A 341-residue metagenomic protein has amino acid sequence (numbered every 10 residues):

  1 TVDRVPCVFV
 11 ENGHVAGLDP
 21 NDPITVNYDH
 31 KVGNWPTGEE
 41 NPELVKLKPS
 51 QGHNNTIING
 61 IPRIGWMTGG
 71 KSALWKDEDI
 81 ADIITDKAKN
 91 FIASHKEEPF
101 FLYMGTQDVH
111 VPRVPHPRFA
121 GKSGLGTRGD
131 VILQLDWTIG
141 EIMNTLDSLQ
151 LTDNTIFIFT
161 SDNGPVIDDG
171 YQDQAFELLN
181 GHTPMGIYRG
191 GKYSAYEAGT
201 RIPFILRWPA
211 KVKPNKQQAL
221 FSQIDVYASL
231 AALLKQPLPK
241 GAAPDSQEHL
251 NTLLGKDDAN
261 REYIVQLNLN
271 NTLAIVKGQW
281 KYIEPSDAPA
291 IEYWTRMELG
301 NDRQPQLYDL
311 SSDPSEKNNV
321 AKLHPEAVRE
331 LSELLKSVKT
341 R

Functional and structural regions predicted by a protein language model:
T1-G70, Y263: Catalytic-site neighborhoods of secreted/periplasmic enzymes that process anionic sulfate/phosphate groups
T1-R4, A16-L18, P165-D173, E177-A195 (+4 more regions): C-terminal cap/loop subdomain of S1 sulfatases and analogous C-terminal strand-loop tails that border
D3-P6, I83-V131, V166-D168, Q172-A175: Active-site His/acidic residue clusters
P62-A73, P117-K122, R207-K211, S311-E316: Short glycine/proline-rich turn/loop motifs
D82-D86, L133-G140, F221-A228, P244-Q247 (+4 more regions): A structural signal for well-ordered alpha-helical segments within the folded catalytic domains of diverse enzymes
H95-L102, L151-F157, R201, A259-E262 (+1 more regions): Loop/turn elements at helix/coil->beta-strand transitions in domains of secreted/extracellular proteins
P99-G105, I132, I139, I156-S161 (+4 more regions): Beta-strand elements within well-structured catalytic alpha/beta cores of enzymes that handle phosphate/sulfate esters
D136-Q172: Metal-dependent active-site segment of extracytoplasmic phospho-/sulfohydrolases and closely related
